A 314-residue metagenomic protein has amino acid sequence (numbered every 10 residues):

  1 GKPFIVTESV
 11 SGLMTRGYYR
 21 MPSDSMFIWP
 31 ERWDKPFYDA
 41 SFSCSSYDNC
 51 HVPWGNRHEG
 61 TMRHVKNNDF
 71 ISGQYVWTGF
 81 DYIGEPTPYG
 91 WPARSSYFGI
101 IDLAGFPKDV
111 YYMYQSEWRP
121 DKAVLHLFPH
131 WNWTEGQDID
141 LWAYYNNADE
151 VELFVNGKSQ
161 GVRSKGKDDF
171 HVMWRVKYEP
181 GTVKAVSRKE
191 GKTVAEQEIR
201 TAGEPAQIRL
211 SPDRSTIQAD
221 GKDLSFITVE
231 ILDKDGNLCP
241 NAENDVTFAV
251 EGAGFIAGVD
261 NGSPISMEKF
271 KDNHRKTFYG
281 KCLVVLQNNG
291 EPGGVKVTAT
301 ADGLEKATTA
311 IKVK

Functional and structural regions predicted by a protein language model:
G1-G166, H171-Y178, T182-K192: Extended substrate-binding grooves/exosites of carbohydrate-active enzymes
L141-Y145, V186, S211, S215 (+3 more regions): Beta-strand-rich structural segments
N146-Q160, E196-E198, L224, K234-M267: Short flexible loop/turn segments that cap and initiate beta-strands
V172-Y178, K271-G290: Short, hydrophobic beta-strand segments
Y178-T182, L224, P292-G294: Extracellular Ig-like/FN3 beta-sandwich strand-entry sites
R188-E190, T300-L304: Beta-strand-rich extracellular modules
K192-G203, E305-V313: Edge beta-strands of extracellular beta-sandwich domains
A202-Q218: Low-complexity, acidic Ser/Thr/Pro/Gly-rich terminal tails and inter-domain linkers that flank the onset of structured
